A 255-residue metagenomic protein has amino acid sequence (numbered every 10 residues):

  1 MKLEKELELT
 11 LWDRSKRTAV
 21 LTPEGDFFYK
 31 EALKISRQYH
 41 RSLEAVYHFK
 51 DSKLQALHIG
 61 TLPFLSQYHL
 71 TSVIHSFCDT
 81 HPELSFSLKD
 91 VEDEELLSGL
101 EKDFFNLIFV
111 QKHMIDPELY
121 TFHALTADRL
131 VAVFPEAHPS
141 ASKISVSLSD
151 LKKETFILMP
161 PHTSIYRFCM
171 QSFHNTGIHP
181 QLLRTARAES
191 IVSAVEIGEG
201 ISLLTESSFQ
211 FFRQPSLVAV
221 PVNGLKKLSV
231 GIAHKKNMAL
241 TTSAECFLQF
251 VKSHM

Functional and structural regions predicted by a protein language model:
L3-E4, F77: Conserved amphipathic alpha-helical core elements
E4-L21: A short LG(V/I)-centered, amphipathic sequence patch enriched for acidic residue(s) preceding the LG motif
K30, F49, S72-S76, E94-L130 (+3 more regions): Short beta-strand-centered segments that line the small-molecule binding cleft or hinge of alpha/beta clamshell
R37, E44-A45, K50-H81, S85-K89 (+4 more regions): N-terminal winged-helix
Y68, E154-T176, L240-L248: Secondary-structure junction motif
L84-E92, Q111, I178-S190: Short beta-strand-to-loop elements that line the ligand-binding cleft of bilobed periplasmic-binding protein-like
Q111, T121-P161, K227-M238, F250-K252: Hydrophobic/proline-rich hinge and linker segments of small-molecule sensing/allosteric domains, predominantly
P117-H123, A127-R129, A186-N237: Beta-alpha-beta core module
